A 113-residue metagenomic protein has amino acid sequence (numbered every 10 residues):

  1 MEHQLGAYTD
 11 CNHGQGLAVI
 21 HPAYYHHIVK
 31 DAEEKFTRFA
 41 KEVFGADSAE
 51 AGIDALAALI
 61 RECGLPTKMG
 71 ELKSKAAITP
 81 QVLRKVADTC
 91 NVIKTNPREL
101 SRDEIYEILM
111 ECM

Functional and structural regions predicted by a protein language model:
M1-A55: Active-site segments that bind and position negatively charged phosphate/pyrophosphate groups
F39-A40, F44-M113: C-terminal charged capping/lid subdomain of soluble metabolic enzymes
